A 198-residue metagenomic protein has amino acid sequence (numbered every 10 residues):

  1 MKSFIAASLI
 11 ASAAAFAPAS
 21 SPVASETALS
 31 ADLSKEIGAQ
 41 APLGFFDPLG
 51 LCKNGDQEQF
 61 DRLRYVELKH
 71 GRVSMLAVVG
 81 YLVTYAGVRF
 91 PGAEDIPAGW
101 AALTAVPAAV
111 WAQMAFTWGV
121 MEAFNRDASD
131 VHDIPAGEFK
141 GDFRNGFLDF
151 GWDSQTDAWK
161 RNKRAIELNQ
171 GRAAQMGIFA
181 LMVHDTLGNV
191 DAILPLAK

Functional and structural regions predicted by a protein language model:
S3-F4, S12, F16-K198: Alpha-helical transmembrane segments and their helix-helix packing motifs
